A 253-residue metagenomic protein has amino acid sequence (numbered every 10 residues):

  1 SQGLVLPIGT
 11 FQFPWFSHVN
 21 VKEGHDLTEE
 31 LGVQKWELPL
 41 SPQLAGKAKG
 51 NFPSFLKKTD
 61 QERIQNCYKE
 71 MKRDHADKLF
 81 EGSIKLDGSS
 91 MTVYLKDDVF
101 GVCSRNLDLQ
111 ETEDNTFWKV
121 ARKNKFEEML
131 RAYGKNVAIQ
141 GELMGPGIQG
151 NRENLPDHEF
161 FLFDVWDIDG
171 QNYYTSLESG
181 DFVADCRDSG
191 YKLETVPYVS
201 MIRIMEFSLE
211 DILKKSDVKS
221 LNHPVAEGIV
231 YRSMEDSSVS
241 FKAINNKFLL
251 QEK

Functional and structural regions predicted by a protein language model:
S1-K253: Core nucleotide-handling region used for phosphoryl-transfer chemistry
